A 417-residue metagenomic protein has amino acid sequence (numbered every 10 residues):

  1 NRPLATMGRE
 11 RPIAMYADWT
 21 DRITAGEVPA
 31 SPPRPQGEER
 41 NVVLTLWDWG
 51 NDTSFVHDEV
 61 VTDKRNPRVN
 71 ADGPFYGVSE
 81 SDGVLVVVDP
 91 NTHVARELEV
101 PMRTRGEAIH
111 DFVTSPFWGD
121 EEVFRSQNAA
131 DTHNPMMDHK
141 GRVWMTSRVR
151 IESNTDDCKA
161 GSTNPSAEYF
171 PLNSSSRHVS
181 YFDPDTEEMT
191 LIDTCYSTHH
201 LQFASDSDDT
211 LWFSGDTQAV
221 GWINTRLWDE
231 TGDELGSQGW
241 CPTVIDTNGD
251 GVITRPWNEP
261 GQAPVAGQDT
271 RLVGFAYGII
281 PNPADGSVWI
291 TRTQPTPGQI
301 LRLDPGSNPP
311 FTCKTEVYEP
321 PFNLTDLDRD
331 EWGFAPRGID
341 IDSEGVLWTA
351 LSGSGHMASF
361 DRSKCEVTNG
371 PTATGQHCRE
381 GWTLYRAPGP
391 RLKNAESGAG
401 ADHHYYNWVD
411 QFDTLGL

Functional and structural regions predicted by a protein language model:
R2-P74, D250: Flexible coil segments in periplasmic/lumen-exposed cytochrome c-class electron-transfer proteins
G8, V88-P90: Polar/charged low-complexity regulatory segments
P32-G37, A95-F117, T190-T194, D229-A263 (+3 more regions): Beta-propeller fold detector
V43-P74, S81-D82, H110-G141, M145-S153 (+9 more regions): Signature of short aromatic-glycine-proline-rich micro-motifs recurring in repeat-based ectodomains
P90, D138, D183-P184, T247-N248 (+3 more regions): Short, acidic, Ser/Thr-enriched surface-loop or helix-capping motifs
P90-H93, F182-E187, T225-W228, D304-N308 (+1 more regions): Short loop/turn segments that connect beta-strands within beta-propeller blades
M145-S175, T217-T243, I290-L301, S354-E380: Short, conserved, GDST-rich strand-edge loop motifs in beta-rich repeat architectures
